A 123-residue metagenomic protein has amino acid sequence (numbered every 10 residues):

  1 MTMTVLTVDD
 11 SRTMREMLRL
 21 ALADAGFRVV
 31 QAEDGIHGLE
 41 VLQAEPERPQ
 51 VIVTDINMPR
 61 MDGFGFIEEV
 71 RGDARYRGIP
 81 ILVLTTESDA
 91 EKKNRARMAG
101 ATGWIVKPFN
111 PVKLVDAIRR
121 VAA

Functional and structural regions predicted by a protein language model:
T2-T13, L18-L22, I52: Conserved acidic segment of CheY-like receiver
Q31-V51: Acidic, metal-coordinating helix/loop segments flanking the phosphotransfer/catalytic sites of two-component signaling
D55, T85: Active-site residues of response regulator receiver
M58: Receiver (REC) domain active-site loop signature in two-component systems and cognate sites in sensor histidine kinases
T102: Short, glycine/charged-rich "phosphate-handling" switch motifs in NTP-dependent and phosphotransfer domains
F109-I118: C-terminal output helix
